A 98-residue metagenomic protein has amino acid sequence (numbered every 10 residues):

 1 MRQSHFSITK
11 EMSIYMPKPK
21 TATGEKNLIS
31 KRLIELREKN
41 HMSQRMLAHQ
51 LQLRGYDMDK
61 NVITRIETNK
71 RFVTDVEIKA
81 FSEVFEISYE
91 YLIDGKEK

Functional and structural regions predicted by a protein language model:
I8-N40: A short, Lys/Arg-rich alpha-helix, primarily the initiator
L33, Q44, K60, D75-I78: Helix-turn-helix DNA-binding elements, focusing on the entry/boundary residues of the two helices that contact DNA
I34, E38, Q52-L53, T68 (+1 more regions): Residue-level detection of the helix-turn-helix DNA-binding "recognition helix"
H41-R65: Short alpha-helical DNA-recognition segment
T74-Y91: DNA major-groove recognition helix of helix-turn-helix/homeodomain DNA-binding modules
D94: Phosphate-coordinating loops and pocket residues in cytosolic domains that bind phosphorylated ligands
